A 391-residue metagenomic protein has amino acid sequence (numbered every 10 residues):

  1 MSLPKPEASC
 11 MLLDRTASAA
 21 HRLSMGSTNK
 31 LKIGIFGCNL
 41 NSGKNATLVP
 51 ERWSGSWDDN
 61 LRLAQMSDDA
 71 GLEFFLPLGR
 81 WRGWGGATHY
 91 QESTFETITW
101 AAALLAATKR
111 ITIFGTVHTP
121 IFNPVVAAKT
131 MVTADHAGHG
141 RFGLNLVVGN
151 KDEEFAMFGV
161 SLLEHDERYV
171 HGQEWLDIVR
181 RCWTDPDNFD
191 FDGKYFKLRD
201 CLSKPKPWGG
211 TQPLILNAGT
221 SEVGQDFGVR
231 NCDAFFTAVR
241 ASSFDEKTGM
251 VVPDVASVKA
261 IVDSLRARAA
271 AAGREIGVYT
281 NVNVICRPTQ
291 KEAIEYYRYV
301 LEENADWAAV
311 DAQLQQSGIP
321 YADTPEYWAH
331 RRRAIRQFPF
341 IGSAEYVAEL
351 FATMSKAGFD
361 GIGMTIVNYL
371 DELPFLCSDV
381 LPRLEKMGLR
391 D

Functional and structural regions predicted by a protein language model:
S2-D391: Active-site-adjacent structural elements that line small-molecule/cofactor binding pockets in enzymes
